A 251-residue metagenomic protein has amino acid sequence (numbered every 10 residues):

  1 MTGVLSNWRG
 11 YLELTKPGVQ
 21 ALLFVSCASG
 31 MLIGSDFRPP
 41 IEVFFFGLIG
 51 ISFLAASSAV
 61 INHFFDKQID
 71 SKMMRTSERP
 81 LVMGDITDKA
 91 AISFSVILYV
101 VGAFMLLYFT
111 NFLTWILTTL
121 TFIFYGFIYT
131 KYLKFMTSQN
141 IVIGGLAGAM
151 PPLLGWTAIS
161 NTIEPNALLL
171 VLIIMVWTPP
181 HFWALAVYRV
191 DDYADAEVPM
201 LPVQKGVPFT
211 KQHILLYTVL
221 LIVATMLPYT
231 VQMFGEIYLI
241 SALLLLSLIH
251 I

Functional and structural regions predicted by a protein language model:
M1-S6, F65-I86, W183-T210: Cytosolic, membrane-interface loops and tails of multi-pass inner-membrane proteins
R9-V19, P80-A91, I128-A147, M200-Q212: Interhelical loop and helix-boundary elements at the membrane-water interface of polytopic inner-membrane proteins
V25-K67, R75, A103, I116-F127 (+1 more regions): Membrane-embedded alpha-helical segments that form the functional core of polytopic membrane enzymes, especially those
V25-S29, R79-P80, V142-I159, P208-F209: Small-residue-rich segments of transmembrane alpha-helices in multi-pass membrane proteins, especially helix faces
R75-I116, V207-V231: Multi-pass membrane catalytic core of lipid/isoprenoid biosynthesis enzymes
D88-A158: Intramembrane alpha-helical segments
M226-L246: Short alpha-helical packing/oligomerization segments
I249-I251: Conserved small/polar residues in nucleotide/adenosyl-binding loops
